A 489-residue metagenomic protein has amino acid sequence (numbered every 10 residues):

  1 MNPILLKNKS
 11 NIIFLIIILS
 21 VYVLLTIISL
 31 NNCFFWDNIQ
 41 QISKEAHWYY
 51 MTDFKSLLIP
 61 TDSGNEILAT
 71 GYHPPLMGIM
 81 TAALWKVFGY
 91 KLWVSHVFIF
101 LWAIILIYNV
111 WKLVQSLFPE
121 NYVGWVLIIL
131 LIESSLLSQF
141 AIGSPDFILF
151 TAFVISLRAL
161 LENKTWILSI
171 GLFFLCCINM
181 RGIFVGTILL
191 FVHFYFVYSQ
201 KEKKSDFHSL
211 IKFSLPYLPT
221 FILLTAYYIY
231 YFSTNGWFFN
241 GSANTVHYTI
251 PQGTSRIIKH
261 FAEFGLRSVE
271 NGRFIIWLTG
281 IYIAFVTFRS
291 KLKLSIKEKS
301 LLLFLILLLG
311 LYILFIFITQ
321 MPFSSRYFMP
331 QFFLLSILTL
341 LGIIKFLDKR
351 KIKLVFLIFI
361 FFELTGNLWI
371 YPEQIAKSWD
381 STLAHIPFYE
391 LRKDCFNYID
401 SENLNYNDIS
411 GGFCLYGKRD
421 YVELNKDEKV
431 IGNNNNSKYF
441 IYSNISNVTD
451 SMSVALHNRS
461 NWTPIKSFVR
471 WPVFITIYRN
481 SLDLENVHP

Functional and structural regions predicted by a protein language model:
N2-I4, Y108, V269-Y312: Hydrophobic, aromatic-rich transmembrane alpha-helices and their immediate juxtamembrane boundary segments
L15-L19, L190, Y217-I222, I276-Y282 (+3 more regions): Signature aromatic-anchored transmembrane alpha helix within multi-pass, membrane-resident enzymes that catalyze glycan
F35, S135-D146, S324: Short acidic/glycine- and proline-prone juxtamembrane loop motifs at membrane-interface regions of multi-pass membrane
P75-A82, V87-I105, Q139: Loop-to-helix entry region of an early transmembrane alpha helix in multi-pass inner-membrane enzymes
V97-L117, F150-T151, I155, T287: Transmembrane-helix motifs of polytopic, lipid-linked glycan transferases
D146, I178, F184, R267-T279 (+2 more regions): Hydrophobic/aromatic-rich transmembrane helices and adjacent perimembrane loops
G182-I188, V192-S199, S209-I283, L311-T319 (+2 more regions): Membrane-lumen/periplasm interface segments of specific transmembrane helices in polyprenyl phosphate-linked
I358-Y421: Membrane-embedded, lumen/periplasm-facing catalytic core of multi-pass transferases that use lipid-linked donors
